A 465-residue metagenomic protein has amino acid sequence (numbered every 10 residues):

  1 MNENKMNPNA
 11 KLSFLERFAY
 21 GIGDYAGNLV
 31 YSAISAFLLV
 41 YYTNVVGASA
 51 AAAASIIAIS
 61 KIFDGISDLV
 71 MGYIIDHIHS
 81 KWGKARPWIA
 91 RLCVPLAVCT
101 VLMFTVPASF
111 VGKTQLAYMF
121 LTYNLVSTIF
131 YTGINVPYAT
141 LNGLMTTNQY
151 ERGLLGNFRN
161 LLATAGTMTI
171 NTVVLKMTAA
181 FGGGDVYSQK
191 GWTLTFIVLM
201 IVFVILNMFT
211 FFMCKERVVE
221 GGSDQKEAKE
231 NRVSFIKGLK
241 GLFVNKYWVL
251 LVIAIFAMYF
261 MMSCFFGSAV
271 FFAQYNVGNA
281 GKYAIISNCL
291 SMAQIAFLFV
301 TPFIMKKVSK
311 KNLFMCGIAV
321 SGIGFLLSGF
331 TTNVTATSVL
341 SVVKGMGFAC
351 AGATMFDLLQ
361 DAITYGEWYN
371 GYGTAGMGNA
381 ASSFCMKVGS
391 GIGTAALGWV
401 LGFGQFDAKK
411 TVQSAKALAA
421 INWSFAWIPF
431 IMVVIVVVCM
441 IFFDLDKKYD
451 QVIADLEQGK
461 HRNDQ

Functional and structural regions predicted by a protein language model:
N2-Q465: Membrane-embedded alpha-helical bundles of multi-pass transporters/translocases, especially carrier/permease families
